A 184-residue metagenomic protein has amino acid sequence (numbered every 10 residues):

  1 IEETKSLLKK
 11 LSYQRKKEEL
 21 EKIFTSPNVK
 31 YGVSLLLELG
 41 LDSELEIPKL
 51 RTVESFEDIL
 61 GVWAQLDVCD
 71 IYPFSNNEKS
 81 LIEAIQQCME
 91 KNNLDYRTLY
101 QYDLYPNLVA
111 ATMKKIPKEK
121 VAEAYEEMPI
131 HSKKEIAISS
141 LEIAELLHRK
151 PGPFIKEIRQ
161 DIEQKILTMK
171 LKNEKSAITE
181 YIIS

Functional and structural regions predicted by a protein language model:
I1-L8: Internal alpha/beta core interface subdomains
T4, L20, H131: Conserved short-loop catalytic and cofactor-binding motifs
L8, E21-N28, L147-H148, L167-L171: Amphipathic alpha-helical interaction elements
K9, Q14-R15: Divalent-cation-assisted or electrostatically stabilized phosphate/pyrophosphate-binding catalytic cores
R15-E21, T25-E38: Loop-centered beta-sheet repeat module
L35-S184: C-terminal subdomains that position terminal phosphate/3'-OH groups for nucleotidyl transfer/ligation, primarily on
